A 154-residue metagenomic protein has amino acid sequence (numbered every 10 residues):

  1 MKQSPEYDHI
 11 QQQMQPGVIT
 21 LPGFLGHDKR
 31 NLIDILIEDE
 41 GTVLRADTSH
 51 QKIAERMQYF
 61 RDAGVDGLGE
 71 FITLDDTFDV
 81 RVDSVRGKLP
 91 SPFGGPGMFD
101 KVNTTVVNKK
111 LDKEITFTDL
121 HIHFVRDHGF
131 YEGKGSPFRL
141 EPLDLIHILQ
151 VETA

Functional and structural regions predicted by a protein language model:
M1-A154: Alpha-helical interaction/linker modules in multidomain eukaryotic proteins
